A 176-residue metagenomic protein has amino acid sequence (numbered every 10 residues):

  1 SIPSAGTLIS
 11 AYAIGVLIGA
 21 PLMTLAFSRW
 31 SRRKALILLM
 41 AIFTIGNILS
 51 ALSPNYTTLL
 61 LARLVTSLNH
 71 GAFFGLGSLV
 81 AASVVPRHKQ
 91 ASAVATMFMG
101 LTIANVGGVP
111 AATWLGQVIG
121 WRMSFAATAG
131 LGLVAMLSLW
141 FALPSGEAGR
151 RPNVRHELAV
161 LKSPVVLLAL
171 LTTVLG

Functional and structural regions predicted by a protein language model:
I2-I9, V94: Juxtamembrane helix-start elements in MFS-like secondary transporters
A13-P21, N105-V106: Residue-level signature of mid-helix packing/kink "hotspots" within the transmembrane helices of 12-pass Major
I18-P54: Conserved MFS/SLC helix-loop-helix module at the cytosolic interface between two early adjacent transmembrane helices
M23, A104-G116, S124: Small-residue (Gly/Pro/Ala) motifs that create kinks and tight helix-helix packing interfaces
I42-N47, T66, L131-A135: MFS 12-TM fold signature
Y56, A62-G100: Cytoplasmic helix-loop-helix junction between adjacent transmembrane helices in 12-TM secondary transporters
A129-A148: C-terminal membrane-cytosol helix-exit motif in multi-pass small-molecule transporters
L143-L170: Juxtamembrane intracellular "pre-TM" segments in multi-pass secondary transporters
